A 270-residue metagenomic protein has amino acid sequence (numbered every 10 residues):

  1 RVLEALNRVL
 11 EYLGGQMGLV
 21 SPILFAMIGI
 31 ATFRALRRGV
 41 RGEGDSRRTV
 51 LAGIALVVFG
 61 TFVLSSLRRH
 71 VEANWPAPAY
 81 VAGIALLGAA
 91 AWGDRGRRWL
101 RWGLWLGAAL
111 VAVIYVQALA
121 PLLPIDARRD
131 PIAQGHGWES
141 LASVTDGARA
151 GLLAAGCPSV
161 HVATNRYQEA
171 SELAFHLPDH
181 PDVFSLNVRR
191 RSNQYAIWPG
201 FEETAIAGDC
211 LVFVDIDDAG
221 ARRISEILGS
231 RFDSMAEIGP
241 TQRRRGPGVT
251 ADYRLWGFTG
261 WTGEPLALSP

Functional and structural regions predicted by a protein language model:
R1-G15: Juxtamembrane membrane-water interface segments that cap and precede transmembrane helices
G18-G44: Hydrophobic, aromatic-rich transmembrane alpha-helices and their immediate juxtamembrane boundary segments
L19-P22, R69-G103: Hydrophobic/aromatic-rich transmembrane helices and adjacent perimembrane loops
S21, N165-R166: Helix N-cap/beta->alpha junction signal
L36-S46, W92-R101: Membrane-interface helix-boundary motifs at transmembrane edges
V40-S65, A82-G83, A108-L110: Transmembrane alpha-helix segments characteristic of polytopic inner-membrane glycan-assembly/cell-envelope
A73, R97-P158, R166-F184, V188-A196 (+1 more regions): Membrane-proximal, lumen/periplasm-facing interface regions of secretory-pathway glyco- and lipid-modifying enzymes
F201-I216: A polyampholytic, Gly/Pro-enriched intrinsically disordered region
